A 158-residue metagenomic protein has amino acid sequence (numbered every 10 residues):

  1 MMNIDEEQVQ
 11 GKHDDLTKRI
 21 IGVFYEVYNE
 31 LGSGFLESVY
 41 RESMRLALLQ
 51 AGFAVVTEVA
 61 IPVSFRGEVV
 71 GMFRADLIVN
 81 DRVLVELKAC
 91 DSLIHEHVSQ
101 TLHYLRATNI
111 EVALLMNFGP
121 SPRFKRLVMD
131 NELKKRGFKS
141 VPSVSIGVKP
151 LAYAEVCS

Functional and structural regions predicted by a protein language model:
M1-D15, L133-S158: Intrinsic disorder/low-complexity segments
H13-G22, S33-E37, R41, R45: Nuclease catalytic cores
N29: Electrostatic, structured charged patches in enzyme active sites and in nucleic-acid/phosphate-binding
G32, V55, A75-D91, Y104: Conserved catalytic cores of phosphodiester-cleaving nucleases, focusing on short active-site segments
L49-G67: A short acidic/basic microdomain associated with nuclease active sites
F53, F73-A75, P122: Change "...and in nucleic-acid phosphodiester-cleaving endonucleases..." to "...and in nucleic-acid processing enzymes
M72-R74, I78-V79, D130, K134: N-terminal, polar/charged subdomain of small-to-medium soluble alpha/beta proteins
K88-V148: Nucleic-acid nuclease catalytic cores
